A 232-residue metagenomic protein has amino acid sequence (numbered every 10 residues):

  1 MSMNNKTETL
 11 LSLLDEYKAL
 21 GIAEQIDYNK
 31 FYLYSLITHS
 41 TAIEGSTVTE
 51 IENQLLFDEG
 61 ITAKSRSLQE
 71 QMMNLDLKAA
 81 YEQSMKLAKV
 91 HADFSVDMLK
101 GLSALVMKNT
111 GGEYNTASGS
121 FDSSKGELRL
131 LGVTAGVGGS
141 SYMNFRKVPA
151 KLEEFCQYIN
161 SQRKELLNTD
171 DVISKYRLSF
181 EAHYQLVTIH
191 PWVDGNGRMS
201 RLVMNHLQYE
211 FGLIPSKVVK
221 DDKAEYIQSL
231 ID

Functional and structural regions predicted by a protein language model:
M1-D194, R198-D232: FIC/Doc superfamily catalytic core
